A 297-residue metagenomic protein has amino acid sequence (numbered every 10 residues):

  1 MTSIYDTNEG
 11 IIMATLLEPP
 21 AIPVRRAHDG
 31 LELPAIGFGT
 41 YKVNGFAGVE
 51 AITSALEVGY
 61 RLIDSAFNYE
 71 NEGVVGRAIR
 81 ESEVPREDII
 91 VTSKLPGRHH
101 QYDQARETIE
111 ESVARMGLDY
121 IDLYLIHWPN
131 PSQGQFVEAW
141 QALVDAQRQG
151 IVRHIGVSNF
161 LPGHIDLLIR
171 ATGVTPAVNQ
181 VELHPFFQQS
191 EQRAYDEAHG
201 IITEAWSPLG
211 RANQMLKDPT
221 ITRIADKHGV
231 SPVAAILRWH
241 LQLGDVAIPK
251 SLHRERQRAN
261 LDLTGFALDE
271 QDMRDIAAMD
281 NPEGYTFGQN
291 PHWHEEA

Functional and structural regions predicted by a protein language model:
T2-I89, E296-A297: N-terminal binding-site loop/beta-alpha segment at the start of enzyme catalytic domains that lines or forms
I22, I52, E72, G76-I79 (+6 more regions): Generic structural signal for well-ordered alpha-helices, preferentially at hydrophobic/aromatic core positions
H28, G76-R86, E110-L118, I169-T172 (+1 more regions): Acidic (Asp/Glu)-rich catalytic clusters
V43-F46, S65-V74, R98-D103, P131-G134 (+2 more regions): Acidic-and-aromatic substrate-binding clefts and catalytic sites of carbohydrate-active enzymes
N44-A55, Q101-M116, I165, Q188: Short, acidic/polar
Y60, L118-I121, V152, P176: A structural motif
R98-W140: Glycine/small-residue-rich loop that forms an oxyanion/phosphate-binding "nest" at active or ligand-binding sites
P129-A297: Beta/alpha (TIM)-barrel catalytic core signal, keyed to glycine-rich beta->alpha loops juxtaposed to Asp/Glu that bind
